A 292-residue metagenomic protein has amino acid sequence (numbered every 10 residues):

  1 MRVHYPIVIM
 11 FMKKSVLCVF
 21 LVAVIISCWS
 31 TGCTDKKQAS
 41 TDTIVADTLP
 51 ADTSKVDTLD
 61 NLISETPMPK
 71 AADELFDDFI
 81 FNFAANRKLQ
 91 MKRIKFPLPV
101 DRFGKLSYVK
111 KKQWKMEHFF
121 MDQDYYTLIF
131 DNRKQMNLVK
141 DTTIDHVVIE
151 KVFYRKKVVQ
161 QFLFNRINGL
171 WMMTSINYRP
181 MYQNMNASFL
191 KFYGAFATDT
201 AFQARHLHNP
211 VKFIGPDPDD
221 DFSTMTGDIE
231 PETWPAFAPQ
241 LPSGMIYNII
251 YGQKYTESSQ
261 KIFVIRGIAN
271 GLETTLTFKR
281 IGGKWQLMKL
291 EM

Functional and structural regions predicted by a protein language model:
M10-V19: Bacterial N-terminal signal peptides that target proteins for export
V19-C28: Bacterial N-terminal signal peptides
W29, T34-K37: Bacterial signal peptide processing site
T43, T48, D52-T53, D57-T58 (+3 more regions): Coil residues (strongly favoring Ser/Thr
A71-K88, N186-A201: Short, aromatic-enriched amphipathic alpha-helices that serve as compact interaction elements
P99-F103, Y108-K156, D217, S223-L272: Surface-exposed, charged secondary-structure patches
Y154-Q183, G271-M292: Short beta-strand edge/turn micro-motifs at domain boundaries
N168-R205, F213-S223: Surface-exposed beta-loop interaction hotspot
